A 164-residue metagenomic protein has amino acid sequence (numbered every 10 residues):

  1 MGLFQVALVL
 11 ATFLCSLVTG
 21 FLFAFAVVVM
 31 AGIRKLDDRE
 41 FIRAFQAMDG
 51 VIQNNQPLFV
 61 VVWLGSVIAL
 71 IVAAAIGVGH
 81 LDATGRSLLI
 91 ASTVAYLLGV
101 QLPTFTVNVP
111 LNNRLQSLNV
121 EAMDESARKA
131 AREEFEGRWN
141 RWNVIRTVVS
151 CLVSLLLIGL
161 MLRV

Functional and structural regions predicted by a protein language model:
G2-S16, I76-G99: Interfacial segments of alpha-helical transmembrane regions
L14-V29, Y96-V109: Hydrophobic alpha-helical membrane-embedded segments
L17-L64, Q116-E136: Interfacial loop at the N-terminal end of multi-pass membrane proteins
V29, F45-D49, S66-H80, P103 (+1 more regions): Membrane-helix exit/interface motif
V62-A74, R146-S154: Core segments of transmembrane alpha-helices that mediate helix-helix packing or line hydrophobic substrate/ligand
F105-N119: Functional transmembrane-helix hotspots
E134-C151: Hydrophobic alpha-helical transmembrane segments
I158-V164: Juxtamembrane boundary at the C-terminal end of a transmembrane helix
